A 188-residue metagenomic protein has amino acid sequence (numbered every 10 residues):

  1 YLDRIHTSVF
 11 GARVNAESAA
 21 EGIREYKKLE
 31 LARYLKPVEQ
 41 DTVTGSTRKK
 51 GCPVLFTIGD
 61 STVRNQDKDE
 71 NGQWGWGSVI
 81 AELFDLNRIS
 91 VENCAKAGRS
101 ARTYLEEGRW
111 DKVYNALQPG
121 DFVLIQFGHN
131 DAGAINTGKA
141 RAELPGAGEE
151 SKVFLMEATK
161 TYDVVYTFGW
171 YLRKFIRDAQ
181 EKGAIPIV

Functional and structural regions predicted by a protein language model:
Y1-R13, E17-R33, K112-V188: Alpha-helical cap/lid subdomain in secreted, periplasmic, or secretory-pathway luminal O-acyl-processing enzymes
A32-T47: Preference for extracellular/luminal or secreted protein segments
V38-D41, K96-R102: Acidic helix-start/capping segments at beta-turn-to-alpha-helix junctions
T44-K96, D111-V123, K139-G148: Serine-esterase "nucleophile elbow" of acetyl-processing enzymes
N65-D67, A101-T103, A132-T137: Extracytoplasmic/secreted cell-surface and envelope-processing proteins
Q73, E106, V165-G169: A conditional alpha-helix N-cap/helix-loop micro-motif detector
A95-G98, H129-D131: Short glycine-rich, polar/acidic loop-and-turn segments at beta strand-coil junctions
S100-V113: Charged, often glycine-rich, active-site loop that binds/positions anionic groups
